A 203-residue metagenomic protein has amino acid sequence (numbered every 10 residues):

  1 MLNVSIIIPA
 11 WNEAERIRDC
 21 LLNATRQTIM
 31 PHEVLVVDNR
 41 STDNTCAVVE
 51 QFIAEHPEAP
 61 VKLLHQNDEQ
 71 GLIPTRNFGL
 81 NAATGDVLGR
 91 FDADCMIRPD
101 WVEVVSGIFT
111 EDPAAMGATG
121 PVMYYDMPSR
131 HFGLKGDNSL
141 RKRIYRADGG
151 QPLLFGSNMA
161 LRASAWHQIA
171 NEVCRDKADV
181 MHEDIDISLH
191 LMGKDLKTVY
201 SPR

Functional and structural regions predicted by a protein language model:
N3-S5, E33, D186: Cell-envelope/extracellular polymer assembly enzymes that use nucleotide-activated donors
E13-R26: Short, well-formed alpha-helical segments that are part of the catalytic scaffolds of diverse glycosyltransferases
N23, D38-A47, D68, C95: A conserved acidic beta->alpha catalytic loop
Q66-A83: Glycine-rich, basic loop-to-helix element that forms the pyrophosphate-binding segment of sugar-nucleotide handling
D86-M96: Short beta-strand-to-loop acidic/aromatic patch adjacent to the donor-nucleotide binding site
D100-R130: Conserved donor NDP-sugar-binding/catalytic core segment of glycosyltransferases
G120-Y124, F132-P152: Short, flexible, basic/aromatic active-site loop/helix in glycosyltransferases
A178-I187: Acidic donor-binding loop at a coil-to-helix junction in glycosyltransferase catalytic cores that engages
